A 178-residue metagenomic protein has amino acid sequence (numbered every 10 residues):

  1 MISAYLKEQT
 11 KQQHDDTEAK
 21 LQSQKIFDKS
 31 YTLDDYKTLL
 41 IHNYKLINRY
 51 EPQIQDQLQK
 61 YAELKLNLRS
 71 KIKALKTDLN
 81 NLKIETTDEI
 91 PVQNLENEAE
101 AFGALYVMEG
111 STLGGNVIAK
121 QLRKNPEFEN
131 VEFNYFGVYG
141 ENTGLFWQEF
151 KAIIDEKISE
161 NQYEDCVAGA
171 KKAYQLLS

Functional and structural regions predicted by a protein language model:
M1-S178: Metal- and O2-centered redox machinery and metal/ROS homeostasis
